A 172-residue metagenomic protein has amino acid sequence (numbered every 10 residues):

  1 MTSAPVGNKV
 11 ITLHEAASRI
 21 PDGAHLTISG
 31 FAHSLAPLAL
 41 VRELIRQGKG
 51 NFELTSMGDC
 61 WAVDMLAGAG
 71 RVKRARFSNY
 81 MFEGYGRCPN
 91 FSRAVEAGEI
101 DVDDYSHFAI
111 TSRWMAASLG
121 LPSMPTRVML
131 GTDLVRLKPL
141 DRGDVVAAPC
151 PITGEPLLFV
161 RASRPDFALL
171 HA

Functional and structural regions predicted by a protein language model:
M1-A172: Conserved alpha/beta enzyme-core scaffold
